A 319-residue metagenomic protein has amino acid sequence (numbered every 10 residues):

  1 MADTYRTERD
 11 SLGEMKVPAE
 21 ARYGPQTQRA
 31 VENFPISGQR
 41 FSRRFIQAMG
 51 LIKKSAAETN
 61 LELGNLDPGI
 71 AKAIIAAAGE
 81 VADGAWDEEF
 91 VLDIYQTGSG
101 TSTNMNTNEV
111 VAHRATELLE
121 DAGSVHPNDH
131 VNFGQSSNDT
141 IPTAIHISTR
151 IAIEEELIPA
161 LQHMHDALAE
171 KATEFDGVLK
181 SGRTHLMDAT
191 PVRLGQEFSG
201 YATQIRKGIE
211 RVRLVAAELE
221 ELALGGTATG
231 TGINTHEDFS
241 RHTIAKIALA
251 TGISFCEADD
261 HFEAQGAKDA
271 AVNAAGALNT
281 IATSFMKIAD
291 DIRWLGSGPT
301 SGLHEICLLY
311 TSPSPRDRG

Functional and structural regions predicted by a protein language model:
A2-G226, H236-A250, R316: A helix-coil-helix interface module used to build multimeric assemblies and to scaffold catalytic/cofactor sites
E20-R22, Q28, V110-A112, N279 (+3 more regions): Short, glycine-/Ser/Thr-/acidic-enriched flexible segments
I94, H304-I306: Long, charged, glycine-rich C-terminal linkers/tails
G230-H304: Acidic, glycine-rich loop-and-beta core segments that form the ion-binding/anion-interacting portion of active sites
Y310-G319: Conserved small/polar residues in nucleotide/adenosyl-binding loops
